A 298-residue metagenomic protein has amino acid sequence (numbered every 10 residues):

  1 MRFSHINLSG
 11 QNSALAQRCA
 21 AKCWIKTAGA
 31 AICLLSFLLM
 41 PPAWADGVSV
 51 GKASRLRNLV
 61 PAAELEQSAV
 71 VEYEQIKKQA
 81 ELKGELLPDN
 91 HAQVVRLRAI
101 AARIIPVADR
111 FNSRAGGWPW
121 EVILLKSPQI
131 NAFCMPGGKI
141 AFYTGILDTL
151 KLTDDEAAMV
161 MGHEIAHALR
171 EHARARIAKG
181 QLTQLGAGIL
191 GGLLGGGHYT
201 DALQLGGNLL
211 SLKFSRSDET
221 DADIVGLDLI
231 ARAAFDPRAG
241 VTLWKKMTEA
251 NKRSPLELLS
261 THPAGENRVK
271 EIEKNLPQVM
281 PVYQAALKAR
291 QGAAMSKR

Functional and structural regions predicted by a protein language model:
R2-C19, W24, F37-R298: A Zn2+-metalloprotease active-site environment signal
A28-C33: Sec-dependent signal peptide hydrophobic core
